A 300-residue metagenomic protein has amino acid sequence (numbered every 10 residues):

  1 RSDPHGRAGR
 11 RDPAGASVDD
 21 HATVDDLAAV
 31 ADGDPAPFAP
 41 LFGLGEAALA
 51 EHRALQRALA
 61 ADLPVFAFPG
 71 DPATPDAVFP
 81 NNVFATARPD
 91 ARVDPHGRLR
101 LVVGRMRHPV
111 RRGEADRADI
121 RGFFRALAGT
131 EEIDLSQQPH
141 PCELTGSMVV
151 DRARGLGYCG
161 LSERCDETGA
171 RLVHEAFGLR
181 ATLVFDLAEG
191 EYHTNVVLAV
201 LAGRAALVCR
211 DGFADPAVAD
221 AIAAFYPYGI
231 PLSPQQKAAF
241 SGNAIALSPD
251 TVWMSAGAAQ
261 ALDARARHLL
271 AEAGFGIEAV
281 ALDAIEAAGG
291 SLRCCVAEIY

Functional and structural regions predicted by a protein language model:
R1-Y300: The feature marks the mature, well-folded catalytic cores of soluble enzymes
